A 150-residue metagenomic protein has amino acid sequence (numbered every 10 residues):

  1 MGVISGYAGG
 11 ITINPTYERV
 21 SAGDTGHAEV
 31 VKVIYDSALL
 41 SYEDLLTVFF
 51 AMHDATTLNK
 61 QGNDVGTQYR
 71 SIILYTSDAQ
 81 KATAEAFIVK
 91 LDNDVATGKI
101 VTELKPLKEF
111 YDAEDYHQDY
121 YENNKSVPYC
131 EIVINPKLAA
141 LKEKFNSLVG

Functional and structural regions predicted by a protein language model:
M1-G150: Flexible coil/turn and secondary-structure edge motifs
